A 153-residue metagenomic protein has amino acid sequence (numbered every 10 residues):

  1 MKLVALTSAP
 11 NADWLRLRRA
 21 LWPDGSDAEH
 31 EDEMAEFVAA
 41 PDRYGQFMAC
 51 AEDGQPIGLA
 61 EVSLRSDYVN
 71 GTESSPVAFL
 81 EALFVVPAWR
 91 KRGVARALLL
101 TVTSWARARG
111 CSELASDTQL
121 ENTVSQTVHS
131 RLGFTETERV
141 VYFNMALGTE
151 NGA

Functional and structural regions predicted by a protein language model:
M1-W14: A short beta-loop-alpha structural element at the N-terminal edge of CoA-dependent acyl/N-acetyltransferase catalytic
L15-E29, Y68: Helix-loop element at the rim of GNAT/NAT acetyltransferase active sites that forms part of the acceptor-substrate
G25-A51, E61: Active-site rim helix/loop that mediates acceptor-substrate recognition in acyltransferases
M48, Q55-L64, F79, F84: Conserved beta-strand in the GNAT
D67-L80, R90, T137-E138: A conserved beta-turn-beta hairpin within the catalytic core of GNAT-like acetyltransferases that forms part
V85, K91-S104, T127-R131: Conserved acetyl-CoA-binding loop-helix of GNAT-fold acetyltransferases
R96, A108, L120-R139: Conserved active-site alpha-helix within GNAT-family acetyltransferase domains
A106-T118: Conserved GNAT acetyl-CoA-binding A-motif
